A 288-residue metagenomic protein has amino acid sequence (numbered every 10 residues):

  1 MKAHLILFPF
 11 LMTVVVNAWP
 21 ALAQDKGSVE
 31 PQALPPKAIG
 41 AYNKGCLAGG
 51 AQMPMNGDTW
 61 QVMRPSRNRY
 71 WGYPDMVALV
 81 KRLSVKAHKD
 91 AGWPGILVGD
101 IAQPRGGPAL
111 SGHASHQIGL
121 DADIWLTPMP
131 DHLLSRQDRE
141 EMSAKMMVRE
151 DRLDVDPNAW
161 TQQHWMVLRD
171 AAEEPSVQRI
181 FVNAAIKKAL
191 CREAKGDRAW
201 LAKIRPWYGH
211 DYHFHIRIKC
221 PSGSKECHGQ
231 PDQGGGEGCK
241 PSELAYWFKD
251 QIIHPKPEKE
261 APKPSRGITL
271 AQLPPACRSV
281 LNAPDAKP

Functional and structural regions predicted by a protein language model:
M1-F8: Bacterial N-terminal signal peptides that target proteins for export
F8-N17: Bacterial N-terminal signal peptides
A18-D25: Boundary at the C-terminal end of the N-terminal hydrophobic targeting segment
K26-S28, A33, L79-S111, F181-K203: Extended, low-complexity, intrinsically disordered C-terminal regulatory tails of eukaryotic serine/threonine kinases
P35-V98, W160-V167, E174: Active-site acidic/histidine clusters and adjacent loop/turn architecture that either coordinate catalytic ions
G92-L97, I118-A122, S176, H210-F214: Envelope-exposed proteins and targeting segments
Q103-P157, I216: Acidic/His-rich structured neighborhood in mature extracellular/periplasmic domains
D138-P288: Catalytic cores and adjacent binding grooves of peptidoglycan-active enzymes
